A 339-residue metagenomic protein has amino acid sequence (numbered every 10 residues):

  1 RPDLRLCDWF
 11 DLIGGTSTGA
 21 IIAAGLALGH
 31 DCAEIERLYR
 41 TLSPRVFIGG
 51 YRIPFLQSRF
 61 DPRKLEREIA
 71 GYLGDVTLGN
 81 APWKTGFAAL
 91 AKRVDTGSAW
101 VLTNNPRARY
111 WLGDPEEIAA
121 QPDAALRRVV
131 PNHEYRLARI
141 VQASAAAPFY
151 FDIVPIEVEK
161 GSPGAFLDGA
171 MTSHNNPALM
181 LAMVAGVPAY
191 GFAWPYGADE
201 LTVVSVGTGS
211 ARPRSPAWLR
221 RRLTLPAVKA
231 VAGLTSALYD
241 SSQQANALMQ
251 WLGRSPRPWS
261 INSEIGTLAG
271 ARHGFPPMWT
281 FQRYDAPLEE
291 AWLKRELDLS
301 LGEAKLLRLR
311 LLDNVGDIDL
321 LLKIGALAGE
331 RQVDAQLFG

Functional and structural regions predicted by a protein language model:
R1-Y72, N104-A119: Patatin-like phospholipase
P2-R5, Y72-T85, R136-L137: Short, structural beta-strand-to-alpha-helix junction motif
D8-S17, G86-K92, A165-L167, A198-P213 (+1 more regions): Extended hydrophobic secondary-structure segments that form protein cores and membrane-embedded regions
D11, P54-D61, P122-L126, V130 (+3 more regions): Extended charged low-complexity segments that act as oligomerization/scaffolding linkers
T18, I22, L65, L137 (+2 more regions): Catalytic-loop motifs flanking and including active-site residues across diverse enzymes
I48, K84-V187: Active-site gating loop/helix substructures
M171-H174, A193-W194, A198, T208 (+1 more regions): C-terminal helical/tail subdomains of lipid-metabolizing enzymes
A185-R222: Hydrophobic, mid-to-C-terminal alpha-helical segments
